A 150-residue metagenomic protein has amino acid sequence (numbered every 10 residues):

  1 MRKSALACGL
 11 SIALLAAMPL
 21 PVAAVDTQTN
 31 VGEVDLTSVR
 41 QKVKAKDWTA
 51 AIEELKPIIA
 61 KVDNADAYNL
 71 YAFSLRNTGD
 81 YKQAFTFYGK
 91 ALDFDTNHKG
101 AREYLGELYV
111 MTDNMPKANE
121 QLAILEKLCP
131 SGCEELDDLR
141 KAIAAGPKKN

Functional and structural regions predicted by a protein language model:
D26-E33, N119-N150: Terminal, low-structured helical/coil segments at or just beyond the last alpha-helical repeat
N30-N64: Alpha-helical segment of the N-proximal tetratricopeptide repeat
K44-A45, N77-T78, M111-T112, L128 (+1 more regions): Register position in tetratricopeptide repeats
A60-K61, F94, K127-S131: Structural marker of alpha-solenoid helical repeat scaffolds
N64, H98, G132-C133: Residue-level recognition of tetratricopeptide repeat
A67-Y68, A101, E135: TPR alpha-solenoid repeat register
L70, Y104, D138-A142: Canonical tetratricopeptide repeat
